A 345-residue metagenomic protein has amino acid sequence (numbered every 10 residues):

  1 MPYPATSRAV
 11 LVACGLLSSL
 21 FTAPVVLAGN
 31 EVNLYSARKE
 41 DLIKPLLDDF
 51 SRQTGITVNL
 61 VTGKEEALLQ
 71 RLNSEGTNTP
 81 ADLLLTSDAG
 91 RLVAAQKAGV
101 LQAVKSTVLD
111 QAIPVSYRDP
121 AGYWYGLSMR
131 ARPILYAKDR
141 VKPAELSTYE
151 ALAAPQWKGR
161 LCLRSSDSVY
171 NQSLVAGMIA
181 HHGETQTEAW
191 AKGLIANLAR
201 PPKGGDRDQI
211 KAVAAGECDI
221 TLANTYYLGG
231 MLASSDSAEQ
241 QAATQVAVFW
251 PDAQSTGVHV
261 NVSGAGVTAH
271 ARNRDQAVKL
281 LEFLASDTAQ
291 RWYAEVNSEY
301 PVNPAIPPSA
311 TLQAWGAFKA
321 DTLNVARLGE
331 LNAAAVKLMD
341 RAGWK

Functional and structural regions predicted by a protein language model:
T22-A23: N-terminal signal peptide c-region/cleavage motif recognized by signal peptidases
G29-A94, K345: Early extracytoplasmic/lumenal segment of secretory-pathway proteins
T79-L84, Q102-I134, E150, L161-L163: A structural signal for short loop-to-beta-strand junctions that line the ligand-binding cleft of periplasmic/secreted
L101-D110, W124-Y125, E150, S237-H259 (+1 more regions): Short beta-strand->loop
P133-R140, V260-N273, W292-E295: A bilobed periplasmic-binding-protein/Venus flytrap-type ligand-binding module shared by bacterial periplasmic
G159-D167, F283-P307: Periplasmic-binding protein-like
S166, Y170-S173, G177, H181-P251: Ligand-binding pocket segment of bilobal, Venus flytrap-like solute-binding proteins
T187, S298-K345: An extracytoplasmic/periplasmic, membrane-proximal ligand-sensing/linker region
